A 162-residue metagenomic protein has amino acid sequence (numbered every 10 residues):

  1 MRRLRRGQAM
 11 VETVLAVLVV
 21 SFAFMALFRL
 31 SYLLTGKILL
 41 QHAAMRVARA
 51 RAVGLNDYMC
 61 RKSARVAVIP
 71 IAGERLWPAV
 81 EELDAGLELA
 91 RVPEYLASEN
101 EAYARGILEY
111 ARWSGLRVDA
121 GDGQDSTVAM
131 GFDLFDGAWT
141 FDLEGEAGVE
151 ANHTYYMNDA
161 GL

Functional and structural regions predicted by a protein language model:
R2-W77, L83-D84: Alpha-helical assembly-interface signal, strongest on the long, hydrophobic N-terminal helix that forms
V53-L162: Short, conserved structural patches
